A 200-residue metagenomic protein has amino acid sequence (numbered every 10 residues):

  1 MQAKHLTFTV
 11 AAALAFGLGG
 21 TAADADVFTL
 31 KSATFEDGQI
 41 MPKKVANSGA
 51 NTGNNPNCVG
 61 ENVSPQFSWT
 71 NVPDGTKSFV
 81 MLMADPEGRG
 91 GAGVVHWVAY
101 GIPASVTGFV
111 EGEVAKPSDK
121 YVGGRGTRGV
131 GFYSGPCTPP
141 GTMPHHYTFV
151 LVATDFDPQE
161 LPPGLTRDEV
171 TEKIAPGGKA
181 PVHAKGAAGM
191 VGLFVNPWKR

Functional and structural regions predicted by a protein language model:
M1-T9: Bacterial N-terminal signal peptides that target proteins for export
T7, T21-A22: Intrinsic disorder/low-complexity detector
T9-G17: Bacterial N-terminal signal peptides
A22-R200: N-terminus-centered regions that define maturation/targeting leaders and the start of the first functional domain
